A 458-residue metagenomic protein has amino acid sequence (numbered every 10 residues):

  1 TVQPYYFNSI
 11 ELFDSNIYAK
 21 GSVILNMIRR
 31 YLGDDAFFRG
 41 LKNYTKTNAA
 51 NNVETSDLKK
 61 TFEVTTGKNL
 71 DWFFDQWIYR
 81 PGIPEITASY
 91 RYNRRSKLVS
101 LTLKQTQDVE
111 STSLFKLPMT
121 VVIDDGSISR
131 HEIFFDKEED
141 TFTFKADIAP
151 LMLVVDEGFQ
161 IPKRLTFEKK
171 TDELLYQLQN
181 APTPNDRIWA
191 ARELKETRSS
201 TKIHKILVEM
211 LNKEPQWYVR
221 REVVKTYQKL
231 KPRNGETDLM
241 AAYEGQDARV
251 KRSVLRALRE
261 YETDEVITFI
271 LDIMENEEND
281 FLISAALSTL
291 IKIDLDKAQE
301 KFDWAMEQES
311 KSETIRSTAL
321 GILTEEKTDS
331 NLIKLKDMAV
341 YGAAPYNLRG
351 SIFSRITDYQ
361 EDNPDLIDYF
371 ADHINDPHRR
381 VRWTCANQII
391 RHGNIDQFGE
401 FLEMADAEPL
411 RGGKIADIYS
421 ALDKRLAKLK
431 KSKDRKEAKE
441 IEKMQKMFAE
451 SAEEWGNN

Functional and structural regions predicted by a protein language model:
T1-L103, L153: Hydrophobic alpha-helical and helix-loop surface patches within well-folded domains that function as non-catalytic
Q3-L12, L153, N185, H204 (+4 more regions): Juxtacatalytic substrate-recognition/specificity segment
L70-D71, P81-D156: Beta-strand-rich binding/interaction modules
F159-K163, N185-S199, E209, Y218-P232 (+11 more regions): Structural detector for internal amphipathic alpha-helices that build alpha-solenoid repeat scaffolds
P162-W189: Glycine/proline-rich low-complexity spacer/linker segments in large multi-domain proteins
F167-Q177, S200-N212, P232-E244, T263-E275 (+5 more regions): Amphipathic alpha-helical scaffolding segments comprising HEAT/armadillo-like alpha-solenoid repeats
P182-T183, P215-Q216, Q246-D247, E278-N279 (+5 more regions): Short inter-helical turns and helix N-cap capping residues of alpha-solenoid HEAT/ARM repeat scaffolds
A427-N458: Eukaryotic acidic, Ser/Thr-rich intrinsically disordered low-complexity regions
